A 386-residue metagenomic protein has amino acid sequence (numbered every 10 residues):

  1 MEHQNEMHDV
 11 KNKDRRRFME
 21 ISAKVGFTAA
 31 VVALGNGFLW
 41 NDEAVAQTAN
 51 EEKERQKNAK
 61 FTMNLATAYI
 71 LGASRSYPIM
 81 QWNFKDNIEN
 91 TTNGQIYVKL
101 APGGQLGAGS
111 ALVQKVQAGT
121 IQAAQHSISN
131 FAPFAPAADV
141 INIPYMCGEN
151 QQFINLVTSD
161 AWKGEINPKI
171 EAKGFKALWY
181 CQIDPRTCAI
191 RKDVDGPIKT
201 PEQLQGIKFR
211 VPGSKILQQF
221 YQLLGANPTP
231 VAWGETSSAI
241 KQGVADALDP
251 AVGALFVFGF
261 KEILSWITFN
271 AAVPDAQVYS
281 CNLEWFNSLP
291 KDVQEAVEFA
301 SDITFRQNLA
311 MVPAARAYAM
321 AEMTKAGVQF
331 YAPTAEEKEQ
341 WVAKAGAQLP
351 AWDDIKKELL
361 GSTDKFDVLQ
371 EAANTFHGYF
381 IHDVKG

Functional and structural regions predicted by a protein language model:
E2, E6-F153, K176-G386: N-terminal secretory/targeting leader peptides
N150-N167: A gly/proline- and charged-residue-enriched helix-loop-helix capping module
K169-A172: A structural motif corresponding to the C-terminal end of an alpha-helix and its immediate exit/capping segment
